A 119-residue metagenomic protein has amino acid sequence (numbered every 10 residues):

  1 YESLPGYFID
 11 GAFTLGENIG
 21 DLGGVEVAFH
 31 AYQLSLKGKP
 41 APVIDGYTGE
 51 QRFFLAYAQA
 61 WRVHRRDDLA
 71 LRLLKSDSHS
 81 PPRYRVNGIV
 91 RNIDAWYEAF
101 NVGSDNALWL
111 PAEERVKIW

Functional and structural regions predicted by a protein language model:
Y1-W119: Zinc-dependent metallohydrolase catalytic domains
